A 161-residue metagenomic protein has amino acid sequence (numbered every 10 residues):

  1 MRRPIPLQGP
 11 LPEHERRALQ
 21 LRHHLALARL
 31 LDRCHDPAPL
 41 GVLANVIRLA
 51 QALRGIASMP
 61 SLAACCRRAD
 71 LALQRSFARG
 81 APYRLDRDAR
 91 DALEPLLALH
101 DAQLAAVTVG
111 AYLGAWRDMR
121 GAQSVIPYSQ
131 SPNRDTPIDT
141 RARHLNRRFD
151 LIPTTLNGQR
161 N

Functional and structural regions predicted by a protein language model:
M1-G55: Short terminal alpha-helical segments
I5-L7, R75-A78: Boundary/linker elements of alpha-helical solenoid repeat scaffolds
P10-Q20, N146-P153, G158-N161: A eukaryotic intrinsically disordered, low-complexity regulatory tract that is acidic and Ser/Pro-rich, enriched
L19, H23, D70-R75: Non-catalytic, interaction-prone regions of core transcription and DNA-replication machinery
A28-V42, R79-P95: Short, low-complexity cationic-aromatic patches
V42-L73, A102-M119: Extended intrinsically disordered, low-complexity coil regions enriched in Ser, Thr, Gly, Ala and often Pro
R84-N157: Amphipathic alpha-helical binding modules
